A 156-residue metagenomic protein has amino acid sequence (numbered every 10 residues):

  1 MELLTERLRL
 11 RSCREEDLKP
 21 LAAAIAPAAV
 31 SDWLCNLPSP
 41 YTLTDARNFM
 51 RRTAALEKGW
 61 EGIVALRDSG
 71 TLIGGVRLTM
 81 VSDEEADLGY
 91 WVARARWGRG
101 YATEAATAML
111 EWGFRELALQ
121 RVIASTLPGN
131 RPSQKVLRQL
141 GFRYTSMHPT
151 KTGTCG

Functional and structural regions predicted by a protein language model:
M1-D32, I63-G156: Acyl-donor (CoA/ACP) binding surface of acyl/acetyltransferases
A29-R51, W60: Conserved GNAT-fold acetyl-CoA-binding loop/helix
